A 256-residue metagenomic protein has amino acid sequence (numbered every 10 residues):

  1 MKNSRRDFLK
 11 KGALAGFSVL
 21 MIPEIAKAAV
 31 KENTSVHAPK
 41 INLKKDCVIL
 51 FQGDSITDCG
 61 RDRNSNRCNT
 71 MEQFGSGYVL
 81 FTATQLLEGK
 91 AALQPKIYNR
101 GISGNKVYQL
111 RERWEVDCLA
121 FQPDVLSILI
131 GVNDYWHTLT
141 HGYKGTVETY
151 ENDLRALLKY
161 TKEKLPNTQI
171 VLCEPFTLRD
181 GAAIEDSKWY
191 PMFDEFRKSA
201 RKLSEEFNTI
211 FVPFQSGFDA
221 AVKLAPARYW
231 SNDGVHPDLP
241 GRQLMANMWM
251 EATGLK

Functional and structural regions predicted by a protein language model:
M1-G16: N-terminal secretory signal peptides and thylakoid transit peptides that target proteins across membranes
N3, F81, E88-Q94, Q109-K256: Alpha-helical cap/lid subdomain in secreted, periplasmic, or secretory-pathway luminal O-acyl-processing enzymes
K11, A28-A29, Y160: Classical N-terminal targeting signals for secretion and organelle import
L20, G60-N64, V222: Short amphipathic alpha-helical interaction/hinge segments
I22-I25: C-terminal segment of classical bacterial N-terminal signal peptides
A29-R100, E115-Q122: Serine-esterase "nucleophile elbow" of acetyl-processing enzymes
I102-V107: Functional beta-strand-loop-alpha-helix junction segments that form "active/interaction loops" within catalytic
